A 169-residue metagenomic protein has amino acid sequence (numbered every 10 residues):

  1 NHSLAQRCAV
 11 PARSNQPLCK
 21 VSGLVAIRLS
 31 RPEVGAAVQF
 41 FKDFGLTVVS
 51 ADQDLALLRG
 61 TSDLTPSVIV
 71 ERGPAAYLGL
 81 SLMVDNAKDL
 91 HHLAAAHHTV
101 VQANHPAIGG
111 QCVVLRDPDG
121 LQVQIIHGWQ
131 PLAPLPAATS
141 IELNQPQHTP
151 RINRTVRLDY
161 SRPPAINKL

Functional and structural regions predicted by a protein language model:
N1-P17, A95-K168: Vicinal oxygen chelate
N1-S3, K20, R28-R31, S50-A56 (+2 more regions): N-terminal start-of-chain detector that recognizes signal peptides and the immediate post-cleavage beginning
L4-A9, G35-V38, V48, L58-S62 (+2 more regions): A short linear-motif detector with a strong N-terminal bias
C19-S22, A26-T65: Core segments of cupin and vicinal oxygen chelate
G23-E33, R72-A96, H105, Q111-L121 (+2 more regions): Vicinal oxygen chelate
Q39, V68, L90-H92, L135: Short acidic, gly/pro-rich beta-turn/loop elements at beta-sheet edges and active-site/ligand-binding grooves
L46-L78, Q122-W129: Conserved short beta-strand elements that form part of the metal-binding/catalytic scaffold of enzyme active sites
V70-M83, P136-P146: A signal for specific C-terminal beta-sheet/loop modules enriched in small/flexible residues with GP/PG/PP motifs
